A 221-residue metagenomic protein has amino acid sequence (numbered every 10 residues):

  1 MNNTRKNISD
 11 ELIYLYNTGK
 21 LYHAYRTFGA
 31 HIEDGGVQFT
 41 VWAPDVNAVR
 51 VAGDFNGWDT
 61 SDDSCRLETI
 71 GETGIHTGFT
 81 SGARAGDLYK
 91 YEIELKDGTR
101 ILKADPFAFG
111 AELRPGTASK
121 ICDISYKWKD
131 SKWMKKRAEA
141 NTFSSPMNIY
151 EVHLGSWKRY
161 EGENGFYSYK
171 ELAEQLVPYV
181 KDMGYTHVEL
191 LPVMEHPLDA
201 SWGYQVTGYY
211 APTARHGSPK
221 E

Functional and structural regions predicted by a protein language model:
M1-Q38, D62, E68-E151, S156-N164 (+1 more regions): The feature marks proteins involved in alpha-glucan
W42-V49, R84: Short proline/glycine-enriched turn/loop motifs at strand-loop junctions of beta-rich domains
D45-V46, L154-R159, E195: Short, solvent-exposed loop/turn segments at secondary-structure junctions
V49-V51, Y89: Short beta-strand elements bearing conserved aromatic residues within extracellular beta-rich modules
D54-D59, K96: Change "in extracellular beta-sheet-rich domains … of secreted and cell-surface proteins" to "in beta-sheet-rich domains
K136-E139, A173-G184: Short amphipathic alpha-helices and their capping/turn segments at secondary-structure boundaries
N164-Y167, P178-E221: Aromatic-lined carbohydrate-binding/catalytic grooves of carbohydrate-active enzymes
